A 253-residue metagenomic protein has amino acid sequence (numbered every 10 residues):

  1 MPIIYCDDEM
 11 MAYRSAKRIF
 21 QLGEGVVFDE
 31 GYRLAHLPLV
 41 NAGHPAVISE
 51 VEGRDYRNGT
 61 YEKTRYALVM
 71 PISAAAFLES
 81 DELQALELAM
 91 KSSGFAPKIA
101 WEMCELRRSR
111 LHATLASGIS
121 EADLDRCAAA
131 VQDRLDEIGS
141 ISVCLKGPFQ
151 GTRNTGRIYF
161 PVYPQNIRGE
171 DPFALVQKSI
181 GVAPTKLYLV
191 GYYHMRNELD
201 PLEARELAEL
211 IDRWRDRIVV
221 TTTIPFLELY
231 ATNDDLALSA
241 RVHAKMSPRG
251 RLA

Functional and structural regions predicted by a protein language model:
M1-A253: Histidine-dependent nucleotide/RNA phosphoesterase domain, centered on the 2H-phosphoesterase fold with its duplicated
